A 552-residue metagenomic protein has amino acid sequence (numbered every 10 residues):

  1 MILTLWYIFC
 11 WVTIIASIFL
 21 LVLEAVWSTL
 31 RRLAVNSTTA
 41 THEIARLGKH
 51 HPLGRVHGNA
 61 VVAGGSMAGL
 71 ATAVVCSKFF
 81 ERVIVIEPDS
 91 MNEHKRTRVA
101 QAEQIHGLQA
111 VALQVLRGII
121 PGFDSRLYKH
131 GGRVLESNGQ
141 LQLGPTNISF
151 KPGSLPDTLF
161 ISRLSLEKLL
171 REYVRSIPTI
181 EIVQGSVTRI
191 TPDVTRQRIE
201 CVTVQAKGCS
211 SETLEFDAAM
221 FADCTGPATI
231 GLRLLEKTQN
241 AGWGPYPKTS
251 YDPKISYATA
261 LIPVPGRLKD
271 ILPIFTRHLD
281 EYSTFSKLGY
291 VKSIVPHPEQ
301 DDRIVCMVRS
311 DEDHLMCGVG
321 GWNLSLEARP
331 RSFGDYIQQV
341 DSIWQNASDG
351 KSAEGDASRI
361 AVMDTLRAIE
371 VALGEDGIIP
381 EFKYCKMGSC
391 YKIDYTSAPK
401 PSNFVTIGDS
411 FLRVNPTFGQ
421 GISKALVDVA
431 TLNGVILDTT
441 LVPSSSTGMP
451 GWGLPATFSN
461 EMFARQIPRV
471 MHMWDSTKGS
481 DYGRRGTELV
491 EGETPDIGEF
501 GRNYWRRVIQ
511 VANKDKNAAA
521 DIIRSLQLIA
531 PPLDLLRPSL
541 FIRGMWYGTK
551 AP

Functional and structural regions predicted by a protein language model:
M1-V61, K78-R82, M91-K95, K151: Extreme N-terminal leader/targeting segments of oxidoreductases
W6, S17-T38, G434-P552: C-terminal helical "tail/cap" subdomain of flavin- and related membrane-associated enzymes
F19-E24, G118, G122-A218, C224-I230: Feature captures the FAD/FMN-dependent oxidoreductase FAD-binding
G64-M67: Glycine-rich Rossmann-fold phosphate-binding loop(s) that bind the pyrophosphate of adenine dinucleotide cofactors
V75-F79, M91-Q142: N-terminal FAD cofactor-binding segment of flavoenzymes
E81-E87, M462: Short beta-strand "acidic-cap" motif of Rossmann-like dinucleotide-binding folds
S176-S342: Predominantly flavin-linked oxidoreductase catalytic cores and closely associated redox partners
N323-T431, V435-E461, R465: FAD/FMN-dependent oxidoreductases across multiple families
